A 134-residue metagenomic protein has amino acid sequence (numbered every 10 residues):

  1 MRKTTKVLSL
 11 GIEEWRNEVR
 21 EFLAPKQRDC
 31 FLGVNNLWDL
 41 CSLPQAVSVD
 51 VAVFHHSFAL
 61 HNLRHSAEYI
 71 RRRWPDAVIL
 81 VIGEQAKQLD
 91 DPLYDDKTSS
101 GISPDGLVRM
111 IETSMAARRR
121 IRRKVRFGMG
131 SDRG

Functional and structural regions predicted by a protein language model:
E13-L32: Two-component/phosphorelay signaling modules centered on CheY-like receiver
E13-W15, L37-W38, I82-Q88: Short, polar loop motifs at secondary-structure junctions
G33-V51: Acidic, metal-coordinating helix/loop segments flanking the phosphotransfer/catalytic sites of two-component signaling
D50-W74, E84-Q85: Conserved phosphotransfer microenvironments
H65, V81-I102: Alpha4 helix (beta4-alpha4-beta5 surface) of REC/receiver domains from two-component response regulators
I102-R119: C-terminal output helix
R118-G134: CheY-like receiver
